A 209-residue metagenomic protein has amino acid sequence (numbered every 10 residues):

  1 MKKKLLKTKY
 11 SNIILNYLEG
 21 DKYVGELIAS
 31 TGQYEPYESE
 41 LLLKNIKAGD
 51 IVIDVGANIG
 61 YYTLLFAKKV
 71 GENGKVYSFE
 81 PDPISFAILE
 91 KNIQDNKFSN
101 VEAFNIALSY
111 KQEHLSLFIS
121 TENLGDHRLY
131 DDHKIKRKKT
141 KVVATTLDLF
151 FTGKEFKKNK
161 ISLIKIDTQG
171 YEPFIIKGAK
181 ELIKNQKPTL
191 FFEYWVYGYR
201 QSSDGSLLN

Functional and structural regions predicted by a protein language model:
M1-N209: Phosphate/nucleotide-binding beta-alpha loop and adjacent structural elements of enzyme active sites
